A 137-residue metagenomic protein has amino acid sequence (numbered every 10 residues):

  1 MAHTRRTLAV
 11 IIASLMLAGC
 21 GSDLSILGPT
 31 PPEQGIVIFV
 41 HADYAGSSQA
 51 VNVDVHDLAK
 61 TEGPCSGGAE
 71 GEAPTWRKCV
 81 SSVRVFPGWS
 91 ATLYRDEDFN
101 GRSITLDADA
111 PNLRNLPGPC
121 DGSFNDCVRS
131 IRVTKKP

Functional and structural regions predicted by a protein language model:
M1-A9: Bacterial N-terminal signal peptides that target proteins for export
M16-G19: C-terminal motif of bacterial Sec signal peptides marking the signal peptidase cleavage site
G21-P137: Compact beta-sheet-dominated domain cores in extracellular/mature segments
